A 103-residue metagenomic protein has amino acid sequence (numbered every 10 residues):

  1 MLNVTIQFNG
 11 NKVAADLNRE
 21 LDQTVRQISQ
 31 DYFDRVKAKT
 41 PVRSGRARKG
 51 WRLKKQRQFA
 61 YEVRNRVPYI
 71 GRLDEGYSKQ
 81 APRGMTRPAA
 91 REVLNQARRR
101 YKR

Functional and structural regions predicted by a protein language model:
M1-R103: Short, Lys/Arg-rich flexible segments
